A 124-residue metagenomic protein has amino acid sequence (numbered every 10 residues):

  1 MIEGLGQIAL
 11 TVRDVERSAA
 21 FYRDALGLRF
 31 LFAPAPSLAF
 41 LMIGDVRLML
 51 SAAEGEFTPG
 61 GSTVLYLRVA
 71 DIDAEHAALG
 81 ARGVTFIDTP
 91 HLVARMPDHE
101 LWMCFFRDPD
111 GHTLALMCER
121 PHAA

Functional and structural regions predicted by a protein language model:
M1-E16, T63-L65, M117-A124: N-terminal beta-strand motif that seeds the catalytic metal site of vicinal oxygen chelate
I2, A9-L48: Core segments of cupin and vicinal oxygen chelate
I2-G4, F57-S62, P97-D98: Short glycine-enriched loop/turn motifs at secondary-structure junctions
V15, L65-T113, A124: Vicinal oxygen chelate
R29-P34, H91-A94, E119-H122: Conserved catalytic-core motifs of GNAT/GCN5-like acyltransferases
L41-D45, F106-P109, E119: Active-site beta-strand termini and strand-to-loop segments that position acidic
D45-L48, G55-F57, I72-A74: Short, charged/polar surface micro-motifs in flexible loops or helix N-caps
L48-S51, L114-M117: Conserved beta-strand in the GNAT
